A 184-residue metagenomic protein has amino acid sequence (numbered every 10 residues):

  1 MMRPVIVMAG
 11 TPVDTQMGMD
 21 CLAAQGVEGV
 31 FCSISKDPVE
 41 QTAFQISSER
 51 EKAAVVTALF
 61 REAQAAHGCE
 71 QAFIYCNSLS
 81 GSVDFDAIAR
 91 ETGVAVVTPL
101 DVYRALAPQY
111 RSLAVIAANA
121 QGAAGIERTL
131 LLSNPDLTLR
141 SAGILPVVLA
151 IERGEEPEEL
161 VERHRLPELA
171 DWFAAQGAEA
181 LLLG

Functional and structural regions predicted by a protein language model:
M1-G184: Non-catalytic structural scaffold of enzyme domains
